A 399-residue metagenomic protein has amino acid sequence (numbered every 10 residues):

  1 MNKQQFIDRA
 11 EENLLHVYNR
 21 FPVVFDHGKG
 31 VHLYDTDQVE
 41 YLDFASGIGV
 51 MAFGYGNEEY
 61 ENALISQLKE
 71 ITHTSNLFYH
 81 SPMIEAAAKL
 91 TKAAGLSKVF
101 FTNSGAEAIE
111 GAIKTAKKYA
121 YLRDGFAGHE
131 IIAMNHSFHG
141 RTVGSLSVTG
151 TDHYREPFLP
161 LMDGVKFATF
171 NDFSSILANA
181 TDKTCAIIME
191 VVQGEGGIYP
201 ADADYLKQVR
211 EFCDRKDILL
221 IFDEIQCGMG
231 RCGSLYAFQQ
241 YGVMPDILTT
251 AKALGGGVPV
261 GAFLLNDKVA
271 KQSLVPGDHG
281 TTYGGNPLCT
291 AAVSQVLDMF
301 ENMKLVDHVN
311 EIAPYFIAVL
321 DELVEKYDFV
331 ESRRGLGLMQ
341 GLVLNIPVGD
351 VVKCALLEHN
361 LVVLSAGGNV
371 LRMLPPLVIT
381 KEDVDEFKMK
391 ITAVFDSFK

Functional and structural regions predicted by a protein language model:
M1-K399: Conserved N-terminal phosphate-binding loop of PLP-dependent enzymes in the Aspartate aminotransferase
